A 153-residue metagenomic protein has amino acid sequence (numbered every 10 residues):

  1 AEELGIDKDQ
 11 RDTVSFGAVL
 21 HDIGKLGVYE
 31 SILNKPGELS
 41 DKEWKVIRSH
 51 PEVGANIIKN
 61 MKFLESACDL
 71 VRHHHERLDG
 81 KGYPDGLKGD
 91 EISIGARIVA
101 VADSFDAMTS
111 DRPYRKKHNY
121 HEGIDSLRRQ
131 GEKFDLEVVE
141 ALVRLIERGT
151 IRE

Functional and structural regions predicted by a protein language model:
A1-E153: Metal-dependent catalytic cores of enzymes that make or break cyclic nucleotides and related phosphoester linkages
